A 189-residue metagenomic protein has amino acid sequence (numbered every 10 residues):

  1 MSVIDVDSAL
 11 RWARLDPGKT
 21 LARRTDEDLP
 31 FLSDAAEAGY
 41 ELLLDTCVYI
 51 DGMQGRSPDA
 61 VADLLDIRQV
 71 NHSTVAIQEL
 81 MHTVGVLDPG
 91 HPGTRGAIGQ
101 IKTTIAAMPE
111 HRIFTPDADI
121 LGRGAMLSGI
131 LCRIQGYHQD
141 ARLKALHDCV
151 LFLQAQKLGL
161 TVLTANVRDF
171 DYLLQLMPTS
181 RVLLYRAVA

Functional and structural regions predicted by a protein language model:
M1-E79, V84-K102: Short, well-structured N-terminal submotif of metal-dependent ribonuclease cores
M1-S33, F152, Q156-A189: Acidic, PIN/NYN-like endoribonuclease modules and their adjacent C-terminal/linker elements
G39-Y40, R68-V70, E110-R112, Q156-T161: Short active-site oxyanion
V48-Y49, I120, L151, R168-F170: Alpha-helix capping/helix-boundary segments
P89-R95, R133-R142: Short helix-coil transition/hinge motifs at the ends and kinks of transmembrane helices, capturing the brief
P109-Q139: Acidic catalytic patch
R142-C149: Short basic/aromatic active-site micro-motif
